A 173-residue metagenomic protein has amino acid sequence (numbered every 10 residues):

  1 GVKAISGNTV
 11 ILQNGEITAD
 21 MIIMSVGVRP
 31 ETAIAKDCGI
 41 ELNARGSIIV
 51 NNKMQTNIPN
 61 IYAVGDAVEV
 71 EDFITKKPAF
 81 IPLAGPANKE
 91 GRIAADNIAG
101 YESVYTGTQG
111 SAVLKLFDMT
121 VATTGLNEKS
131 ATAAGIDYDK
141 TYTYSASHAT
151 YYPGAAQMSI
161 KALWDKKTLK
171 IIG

Functional and structural regions predicted by a protein language model:
G1: Conserved acidic residues
A4-I11, E16-D96: FAD-site-proximal beta/loop scaffold in flavoenzymes
A67-G173: Mid-to-C-terminal Rossmann-like scaffold of FAD/NAD(P)H-dependent oxidoreductases
